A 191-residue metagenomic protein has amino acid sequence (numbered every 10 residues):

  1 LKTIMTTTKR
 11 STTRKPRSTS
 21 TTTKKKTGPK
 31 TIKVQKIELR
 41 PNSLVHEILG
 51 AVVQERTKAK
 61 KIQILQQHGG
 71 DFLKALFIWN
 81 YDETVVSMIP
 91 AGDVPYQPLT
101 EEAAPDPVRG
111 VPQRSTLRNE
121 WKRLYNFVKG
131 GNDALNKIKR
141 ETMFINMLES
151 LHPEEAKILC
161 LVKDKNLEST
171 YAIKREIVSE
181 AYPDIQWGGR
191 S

Functional and structural regions predicted by a protein language model:
I4-S191: N-terminal nucleic-acid-engaging modules of covalent nucleotidyltransferase systems
